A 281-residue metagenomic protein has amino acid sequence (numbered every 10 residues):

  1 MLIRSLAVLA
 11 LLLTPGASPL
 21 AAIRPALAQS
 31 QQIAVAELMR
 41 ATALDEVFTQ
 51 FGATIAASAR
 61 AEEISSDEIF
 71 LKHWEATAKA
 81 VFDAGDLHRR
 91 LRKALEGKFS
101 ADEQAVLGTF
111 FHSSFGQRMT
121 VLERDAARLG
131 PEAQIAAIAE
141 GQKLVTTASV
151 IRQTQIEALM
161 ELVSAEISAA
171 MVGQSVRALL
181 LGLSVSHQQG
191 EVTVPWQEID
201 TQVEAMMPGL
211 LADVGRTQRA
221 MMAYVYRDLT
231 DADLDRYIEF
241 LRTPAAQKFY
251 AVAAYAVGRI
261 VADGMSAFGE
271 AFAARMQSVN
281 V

Functional and structural regions predicted by a protein language model:
M1-G16: Bacterial N-terminal signal peptides that target proteins for export
L13-P25: C-terminal segment of classical bacterial N-terminal signal peptides
L27-A133, F268: N-terminal Sec/ER secretory leader and immediately downstream segment of secreted/extracellular precursors
I33, H73, D86, R90 (+11 more regions): Extracytoplasmic/secreted proteins, especially bacterial periplasmic and envelope-associated proteins
A41, A76-F82, L91-L95, V106 (+6 more regions): Second-shell loop/turn segments in exported
E46, P208-V281: A cross-kingdom marker for long, charged
L122, A127-I135, A139-G141, T146-T147 (+2 more regions): Outer-membrane beta-barrel domain signature
R128-R227: Extended amphipathic alpha-helical interaction segments
